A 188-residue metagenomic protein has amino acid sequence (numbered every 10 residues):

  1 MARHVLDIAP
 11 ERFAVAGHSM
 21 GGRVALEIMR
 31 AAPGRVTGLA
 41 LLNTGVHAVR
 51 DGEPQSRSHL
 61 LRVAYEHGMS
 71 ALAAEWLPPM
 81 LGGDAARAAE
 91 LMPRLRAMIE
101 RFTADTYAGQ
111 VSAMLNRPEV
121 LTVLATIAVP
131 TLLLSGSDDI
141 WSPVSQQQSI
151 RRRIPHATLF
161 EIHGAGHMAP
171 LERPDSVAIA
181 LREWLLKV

Functional and structural regions predicted by a protein language model:
M1-A16, E27-A32, G52, S176-I179 (+1 more regions): Active-site loop/oxyanion-hole signature of alpha/beta-hydrolase fold enzymes
A2, R30-A74, P79-M80: Flexible "cap/lid" loop of the alpha/beta hydrolase fold
V5, W76, V111, I150 (+3 more regions): Hydrophobic "lid"/C-terminal helical patch of Rossmann-like NAD(P)-dependent dehydrogenase/epimerase domains
G17-G22, G136: Conserved alpha/beta-hydrolase "nucleophile elbow" surrounding the catalytic nucleophile
V49-G52, H67-T126: Conserved alpha/beta-hydrolase catalytic His-Asp/Glu region
I127, L133-S135, D139: Short beta-strand/loop motif that positions the catalytic acidic residue of the alpha/beta-hydrolase fold
V129, P143-R152: Short alpha-helix in the alpha/beta-hydrolase fold that links the catalytic acid
H156-V188: Catalytic active-site module of serine/aspartate enzymes centered on a nucleophile-bearing elbow/loop
